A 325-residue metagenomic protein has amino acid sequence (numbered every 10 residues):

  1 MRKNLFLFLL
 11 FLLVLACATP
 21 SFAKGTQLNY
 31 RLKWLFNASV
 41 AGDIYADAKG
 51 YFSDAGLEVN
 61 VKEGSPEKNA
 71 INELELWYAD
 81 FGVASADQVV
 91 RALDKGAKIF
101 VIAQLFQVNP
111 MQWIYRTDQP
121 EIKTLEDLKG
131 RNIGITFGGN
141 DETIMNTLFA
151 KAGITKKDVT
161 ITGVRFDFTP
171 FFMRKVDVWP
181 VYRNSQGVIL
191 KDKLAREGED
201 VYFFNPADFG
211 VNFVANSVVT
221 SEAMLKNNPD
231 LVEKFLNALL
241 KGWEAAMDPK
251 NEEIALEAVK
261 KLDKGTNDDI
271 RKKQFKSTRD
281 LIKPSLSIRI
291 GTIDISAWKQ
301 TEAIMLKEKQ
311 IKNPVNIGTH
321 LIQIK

Functional and structural regions predicted by a protein language model:
M1-F8: Bacterial N-terminal signal peptides that target proteins for export
F8-A16: Bacterial N-terminal signal peptides
T19-A23: Sec/Tat signal peptide C-region and signal peptidase I cleavage site
K24-V164, P170-M173, D177-N184, F204-P206 (+1 more regions): Short, glycine-/small- and polar/acidic-enriched structural segments that line small-molecule recognition paths
D87-Q88, D167-P170, R174-D263: Pocket-lining segment of extracytoplasmic ligand-binding domains
K156-T160, G198-Y202, D263-K276, K312-T319: Short, surface-exposed acidic
K226-E308: Secondary-structure end/capping motifs
T301-K325: Hinge/cleft segment of the Venus flytrap/periplasmic-binding protein
